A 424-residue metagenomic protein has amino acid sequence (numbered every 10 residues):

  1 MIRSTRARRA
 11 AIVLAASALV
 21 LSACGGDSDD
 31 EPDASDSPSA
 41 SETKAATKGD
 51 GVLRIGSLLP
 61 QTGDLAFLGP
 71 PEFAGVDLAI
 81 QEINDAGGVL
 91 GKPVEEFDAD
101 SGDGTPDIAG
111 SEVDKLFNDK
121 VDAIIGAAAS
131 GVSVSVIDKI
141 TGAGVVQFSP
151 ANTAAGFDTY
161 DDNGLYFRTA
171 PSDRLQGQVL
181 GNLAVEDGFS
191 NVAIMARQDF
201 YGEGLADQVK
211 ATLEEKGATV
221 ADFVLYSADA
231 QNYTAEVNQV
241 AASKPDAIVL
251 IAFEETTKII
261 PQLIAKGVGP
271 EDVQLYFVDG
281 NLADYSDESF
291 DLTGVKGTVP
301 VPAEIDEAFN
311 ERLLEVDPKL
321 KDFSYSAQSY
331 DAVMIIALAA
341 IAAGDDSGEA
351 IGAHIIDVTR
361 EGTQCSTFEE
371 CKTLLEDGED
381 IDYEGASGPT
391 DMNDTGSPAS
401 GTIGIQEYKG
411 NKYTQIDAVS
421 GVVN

Functional and structural regions predicted by a protein language model:
I2-A16, G25-N424: Extracytosolic ligand-binding ectodomains
